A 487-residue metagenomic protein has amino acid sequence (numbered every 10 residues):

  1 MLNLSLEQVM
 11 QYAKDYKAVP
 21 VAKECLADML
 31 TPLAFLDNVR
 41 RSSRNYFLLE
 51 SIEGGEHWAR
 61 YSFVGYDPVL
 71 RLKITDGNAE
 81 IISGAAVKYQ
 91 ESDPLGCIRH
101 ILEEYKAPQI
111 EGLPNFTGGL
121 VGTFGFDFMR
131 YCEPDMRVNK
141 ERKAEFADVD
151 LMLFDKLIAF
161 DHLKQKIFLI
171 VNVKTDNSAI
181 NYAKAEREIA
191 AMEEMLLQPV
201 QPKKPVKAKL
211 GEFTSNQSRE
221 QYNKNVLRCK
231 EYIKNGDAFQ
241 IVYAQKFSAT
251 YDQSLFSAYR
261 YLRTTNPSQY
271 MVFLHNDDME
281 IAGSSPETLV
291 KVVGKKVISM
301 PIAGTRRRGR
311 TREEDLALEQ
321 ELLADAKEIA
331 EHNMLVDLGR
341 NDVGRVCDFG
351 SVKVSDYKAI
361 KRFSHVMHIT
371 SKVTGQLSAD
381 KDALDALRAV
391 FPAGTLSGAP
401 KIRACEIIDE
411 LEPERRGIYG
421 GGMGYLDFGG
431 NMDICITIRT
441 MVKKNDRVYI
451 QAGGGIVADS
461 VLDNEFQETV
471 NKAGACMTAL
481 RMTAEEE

Functional and structural regions predicted by a protein language model:
M1-E487: Extended alpha-helical targeting/anchoring segments, especially N-terminal organellar/secretory targeting helices
